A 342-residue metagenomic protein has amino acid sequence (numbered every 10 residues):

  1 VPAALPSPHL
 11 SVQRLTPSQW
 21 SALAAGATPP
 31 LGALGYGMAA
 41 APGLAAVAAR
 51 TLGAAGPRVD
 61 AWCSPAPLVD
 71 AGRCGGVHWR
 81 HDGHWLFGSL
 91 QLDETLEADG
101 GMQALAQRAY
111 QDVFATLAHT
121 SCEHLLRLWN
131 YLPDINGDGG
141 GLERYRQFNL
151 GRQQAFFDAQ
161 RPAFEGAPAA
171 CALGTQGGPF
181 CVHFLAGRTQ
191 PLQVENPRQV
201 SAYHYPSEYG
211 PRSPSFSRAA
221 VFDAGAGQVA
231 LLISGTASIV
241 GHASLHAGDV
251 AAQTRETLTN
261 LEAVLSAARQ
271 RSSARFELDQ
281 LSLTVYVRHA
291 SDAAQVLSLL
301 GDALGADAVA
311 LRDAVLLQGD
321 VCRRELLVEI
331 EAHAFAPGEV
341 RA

Functional and structural regions predicted by a protein language model:
V1-A342: N-terminal presequence-like segments and the immediate start of the first folded domain
